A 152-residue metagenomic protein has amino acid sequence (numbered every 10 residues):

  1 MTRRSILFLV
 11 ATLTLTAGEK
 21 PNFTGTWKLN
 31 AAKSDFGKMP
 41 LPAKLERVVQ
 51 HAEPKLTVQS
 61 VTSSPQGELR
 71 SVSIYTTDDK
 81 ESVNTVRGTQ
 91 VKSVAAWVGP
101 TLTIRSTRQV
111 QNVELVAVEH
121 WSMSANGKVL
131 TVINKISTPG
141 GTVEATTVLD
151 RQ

Functional and structural regions predicted by a protein language model:
M1-L7: Bacterial N-terminal signal peptides that target proteins for export
L7-A11, P54: Hydrophobic transmembrane signal anchors and adjacent membrane-proximal interface regions, especially in viral
V10-G18: Hydrophobic h-region of N-terminal signal peptides that target proteins for export in Gram-negative bacteria
A17-Q152: Hydrophobic small-molecule pocket/channel-lining residues, especially in calycin-type beta-barrels
